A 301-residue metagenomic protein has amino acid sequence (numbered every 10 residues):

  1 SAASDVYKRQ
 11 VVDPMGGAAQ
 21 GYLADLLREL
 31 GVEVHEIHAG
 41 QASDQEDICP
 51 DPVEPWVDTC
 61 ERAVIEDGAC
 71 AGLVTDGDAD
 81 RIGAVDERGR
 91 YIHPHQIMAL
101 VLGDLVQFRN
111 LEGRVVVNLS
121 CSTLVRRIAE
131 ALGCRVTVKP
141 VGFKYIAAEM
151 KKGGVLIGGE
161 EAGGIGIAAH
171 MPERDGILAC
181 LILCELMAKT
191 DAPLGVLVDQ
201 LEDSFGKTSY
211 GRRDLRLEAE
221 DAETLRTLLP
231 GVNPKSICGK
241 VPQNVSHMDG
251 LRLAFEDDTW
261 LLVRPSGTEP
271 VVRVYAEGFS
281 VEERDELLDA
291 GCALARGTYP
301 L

Functional and structural regions predicted by a protein language model:
S1-S4, K8-T190, D203: Phosphate-binding chemistry for phosphorylated carbohydrates and sugar-nucleotides
A71, L111-L301: Phosphate-binding and adjacent anionic-ligand microenvironments
